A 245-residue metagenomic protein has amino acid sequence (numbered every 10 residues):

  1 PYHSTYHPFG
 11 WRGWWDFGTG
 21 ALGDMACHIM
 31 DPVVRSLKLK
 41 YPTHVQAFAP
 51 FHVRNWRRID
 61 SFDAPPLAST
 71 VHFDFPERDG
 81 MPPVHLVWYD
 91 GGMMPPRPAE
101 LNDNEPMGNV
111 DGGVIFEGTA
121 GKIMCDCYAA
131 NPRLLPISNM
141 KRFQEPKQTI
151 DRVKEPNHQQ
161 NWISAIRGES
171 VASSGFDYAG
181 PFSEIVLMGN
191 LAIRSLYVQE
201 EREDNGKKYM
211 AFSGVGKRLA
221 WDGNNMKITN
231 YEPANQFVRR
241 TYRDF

Functional and structural regions predicted by a protein language model:
P1-V171, G175, P181-E201, N205-F245: Glycine-rich, aromatic-lined ligand/substrate-binding cores of catalytic and carbohydrate-binding domains
